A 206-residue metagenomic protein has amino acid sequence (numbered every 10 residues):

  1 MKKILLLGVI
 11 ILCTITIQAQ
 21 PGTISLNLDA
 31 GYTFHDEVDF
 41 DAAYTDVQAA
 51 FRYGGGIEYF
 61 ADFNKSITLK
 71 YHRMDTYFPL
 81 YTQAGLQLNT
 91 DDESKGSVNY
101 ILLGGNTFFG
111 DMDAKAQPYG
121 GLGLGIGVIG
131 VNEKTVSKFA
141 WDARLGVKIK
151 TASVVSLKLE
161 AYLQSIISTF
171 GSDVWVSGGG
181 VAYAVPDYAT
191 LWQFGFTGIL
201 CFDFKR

Functional and structural regions predicted by a protein language model:
I4-I15: Sec-dependent N-terminal signal peptides
A19-Q20: Boundary of Sec targeting at the N-terminus
Y32, G56-W141, T151-V155, Q193-R206: Gram-negative (and chloroplast) outer-membrane scaffold detector with strong preference for beta-barrel transmembrane
Y32-G54, V136-K138: Surface-exposed strand-loop-strand hairpins of Gram-negative outer-membrane beta-barrel proteins
V38-Y44, L86-S94, V128-K134, G146 (+1 more regions): Extracellular loop and loop/strand-boundary signature of outer-membrane beta-barrel proteins
Y71-F78, Y162-F194: Outer-membrane beta-barrel translocator/channel fold
V136-V181: A generic hydrophobic-segment detector
